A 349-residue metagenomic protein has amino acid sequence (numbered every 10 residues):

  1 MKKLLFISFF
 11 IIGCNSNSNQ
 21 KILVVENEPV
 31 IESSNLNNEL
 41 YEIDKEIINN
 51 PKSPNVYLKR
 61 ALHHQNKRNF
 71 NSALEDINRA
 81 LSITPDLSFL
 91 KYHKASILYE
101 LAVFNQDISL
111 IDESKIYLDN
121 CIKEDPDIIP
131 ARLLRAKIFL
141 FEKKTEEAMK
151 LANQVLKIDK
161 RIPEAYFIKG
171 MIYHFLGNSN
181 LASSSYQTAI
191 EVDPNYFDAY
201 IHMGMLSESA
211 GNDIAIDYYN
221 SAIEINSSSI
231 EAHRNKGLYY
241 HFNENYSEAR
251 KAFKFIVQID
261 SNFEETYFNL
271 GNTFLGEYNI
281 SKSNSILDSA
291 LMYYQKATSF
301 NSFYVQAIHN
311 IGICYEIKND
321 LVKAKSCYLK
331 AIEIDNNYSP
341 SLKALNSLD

Functional and structural regions predicted by a protein language model:
L4-I12: Sec-dependent N-terminal signal peptides
C14-N78, S82-T84, F89-E100, I108-D112 (+1 more regions): N-terminal leader/linker segments that initiate helical-solenoid repeat arrays
N19-N27, G276, F303, I313-D349: Terminal, low-structured helical/coil segments at or just beyond the last alpha-helical repeat
S33-E42, R68-R79, A102-Y117, E142-Q154 (+5 more regions): Structural signature of tandem alpha-helical TPR/SEL1-like repeats, specifically the intra-repeat loop/turn
P54-N55, S88-Y92, I129-P130, P163-E164 (+5 more regions): Helix-start (N-cap) detector for alpha-helical repeat units in TPR-like alpha-solenoids, especially tetratricopeptide
